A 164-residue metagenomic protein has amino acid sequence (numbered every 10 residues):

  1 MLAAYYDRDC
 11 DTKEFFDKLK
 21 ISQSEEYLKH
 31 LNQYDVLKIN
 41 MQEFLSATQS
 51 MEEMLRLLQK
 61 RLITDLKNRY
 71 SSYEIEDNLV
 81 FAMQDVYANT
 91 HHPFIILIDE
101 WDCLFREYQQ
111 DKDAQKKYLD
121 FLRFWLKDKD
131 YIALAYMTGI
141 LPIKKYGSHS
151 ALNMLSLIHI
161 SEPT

Functional and structural regions predicted by a protein language model:
A4-D7, D11-T64: P-loop NTPase motor core
I21-Q23, Q42-S46, D102-C103, I140-G147: Conserved nucleotide-binding/hydrolysis micro-motifs of P-loop NTPases
L31, V86-F94: Short basic/glycine-enriched coil/helix segment immediately N-terminal to the Walker B
Y70-Q84: Short glycine-rich substrate-engagement loop in P-loop NTPases that contacts/grips substrate
D85-Y87, K116-A135: Substrate-engagement module of ASCE P-loop NTPases
H91-K112: Conserved P-loop NTPase "ATPase switch" module shared by AAA+ and STAND
I95-L97, A133-I140: Structural recognition of the conserved hydrophobic beta-strand(s) that form the central parallel beta-sheet of P-loop
L155-T164: Residue-level detector of conserved catalytic or cofactor/ligand-binding positions in enzyme active sites
